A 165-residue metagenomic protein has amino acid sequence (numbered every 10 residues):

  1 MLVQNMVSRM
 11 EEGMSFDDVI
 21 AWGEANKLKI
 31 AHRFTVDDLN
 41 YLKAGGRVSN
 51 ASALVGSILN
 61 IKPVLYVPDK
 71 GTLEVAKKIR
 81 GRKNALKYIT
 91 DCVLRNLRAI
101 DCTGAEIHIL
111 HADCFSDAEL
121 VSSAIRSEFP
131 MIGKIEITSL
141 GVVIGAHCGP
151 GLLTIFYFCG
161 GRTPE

Functional and structural regions predicted by a protein language model:
M1-E165: Mixed-charge interfacial surface used for oligomerization/domain docking and macromolecular partner engagement
